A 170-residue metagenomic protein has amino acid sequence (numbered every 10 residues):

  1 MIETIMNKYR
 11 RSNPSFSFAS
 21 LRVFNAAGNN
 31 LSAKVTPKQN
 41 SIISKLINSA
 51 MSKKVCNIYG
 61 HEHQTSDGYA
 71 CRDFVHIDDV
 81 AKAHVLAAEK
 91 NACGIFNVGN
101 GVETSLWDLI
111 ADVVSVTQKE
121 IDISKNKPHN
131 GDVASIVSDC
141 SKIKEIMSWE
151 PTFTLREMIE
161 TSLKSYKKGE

Functional and structural regions predicted by a protein language model:
M1-F24, K45-S52: Active-site Tyr-X1-5-Lys
N7, I43-S44, A81, V85: Short alpha-helix within the catalytic core of nucleotide-sugar-dependent glycosyltransferases
Y9, N29-N30, Y59, I146: Residues that scaffold the ATP/ADP-binding catalytic core of kinase and kinase-like folds
P14-N40, T65-S66: Flexible, glycine-rich beta-alpha linker
I42-I43, H76: C-terminal catalytic core of Y-nucleophile DNA break-rejoin enzymes
I43-L46, I58: Helix-rich cap/lid subdomain of alpha/beta-hydrolase
A50-E170: C-terminal substrate-binding subdomain of Rossmann-fold SDR/epimerase-dehydratase oxidoreductases
